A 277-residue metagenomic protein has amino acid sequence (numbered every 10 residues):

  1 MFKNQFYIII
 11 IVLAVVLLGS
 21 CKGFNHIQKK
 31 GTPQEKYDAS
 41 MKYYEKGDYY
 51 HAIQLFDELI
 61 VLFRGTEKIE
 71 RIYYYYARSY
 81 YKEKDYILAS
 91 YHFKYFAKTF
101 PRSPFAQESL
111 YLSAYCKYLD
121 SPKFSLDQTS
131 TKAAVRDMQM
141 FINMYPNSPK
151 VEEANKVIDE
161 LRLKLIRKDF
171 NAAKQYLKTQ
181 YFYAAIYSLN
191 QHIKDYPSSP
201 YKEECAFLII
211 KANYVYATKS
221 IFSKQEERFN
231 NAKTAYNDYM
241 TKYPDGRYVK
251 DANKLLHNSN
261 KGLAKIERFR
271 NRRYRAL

Functional and structural regions predicted by a protein language model:
F2-Q5, L17-L277: Acidic, polar-rich low-complexity tracts and alpha-helical solenoid repeat scaffolds
I9-L17: Bacterial N-terminal signal peptides
